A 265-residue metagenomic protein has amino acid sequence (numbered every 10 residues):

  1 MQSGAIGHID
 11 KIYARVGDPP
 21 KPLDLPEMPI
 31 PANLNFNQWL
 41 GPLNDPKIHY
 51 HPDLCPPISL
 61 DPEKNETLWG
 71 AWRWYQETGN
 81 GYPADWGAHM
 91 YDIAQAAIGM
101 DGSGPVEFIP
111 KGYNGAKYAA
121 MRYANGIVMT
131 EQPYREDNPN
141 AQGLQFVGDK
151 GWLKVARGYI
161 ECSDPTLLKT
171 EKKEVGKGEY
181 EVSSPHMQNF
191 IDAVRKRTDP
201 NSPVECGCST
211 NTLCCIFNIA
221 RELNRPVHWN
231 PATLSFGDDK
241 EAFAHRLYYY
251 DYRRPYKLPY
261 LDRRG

Functional and structural regions predicted by a protein language model:
M1: Active-site-proximal alpha-helical scaffold in enzymes
G4-G265: Contiguous beta-strand/loop segments that form the cofactor/metal-binding neighborhood of enzyme cores
